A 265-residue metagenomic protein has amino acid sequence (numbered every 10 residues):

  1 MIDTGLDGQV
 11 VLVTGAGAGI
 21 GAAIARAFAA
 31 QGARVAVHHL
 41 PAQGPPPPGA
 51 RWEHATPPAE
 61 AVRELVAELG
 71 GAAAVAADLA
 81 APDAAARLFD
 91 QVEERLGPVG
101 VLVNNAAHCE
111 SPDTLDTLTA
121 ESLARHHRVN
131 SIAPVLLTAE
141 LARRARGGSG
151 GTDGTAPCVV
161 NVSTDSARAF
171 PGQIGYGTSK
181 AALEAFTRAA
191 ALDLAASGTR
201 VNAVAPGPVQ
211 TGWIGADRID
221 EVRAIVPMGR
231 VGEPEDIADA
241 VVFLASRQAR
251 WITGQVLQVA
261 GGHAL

Functional and structural regions predicted by a protein language model:
G17-A18: Conserved glycine-rich cofactor-binding loop
A33-E60: Conserved glycine-rich Rossmann-like NAD(P)H-binding loop of the short-chain dehydrogenase/reductase
W52-T56, A86, A107-A124, G147-T155 (+2 more regions): Conserved mid-core segment of classical short-chain dehydrogenase/reductases
T56-A59, A76-L88, A120, D236: The beta1-alpha1 cofactor-binding region of Rossmann-like NAD(H)/NADP(H)-dependent oxidoreductases
H108, D116-V135, V160, L183: Catalytic Tyr-X3-Lys loop
R143, L192-D193, R250: Alpha-helical segment proximal to the catalytic Tyr-Lys
G150-A182, T187-A196, P208: Catalytic loop of short-chain dehydrogenase/reductase
A196, A203, R223-G254, V259-G261: C-terminal helical subdomain
